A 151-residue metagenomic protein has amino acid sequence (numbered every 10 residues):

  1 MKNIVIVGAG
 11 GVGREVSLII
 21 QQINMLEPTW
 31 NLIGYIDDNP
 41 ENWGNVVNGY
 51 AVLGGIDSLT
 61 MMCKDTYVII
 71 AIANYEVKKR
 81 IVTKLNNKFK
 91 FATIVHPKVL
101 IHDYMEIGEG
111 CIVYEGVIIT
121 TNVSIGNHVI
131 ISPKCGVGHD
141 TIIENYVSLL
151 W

Functional and structural regions predicted by a protein language model:
K2-I20: Glycine-rich adenosine-cofactor-binding loop
N3-V5, N31-I33, K64-I69: Short active-site oxyanion
I20-N24, L85: Active-site catalytic pocket residues across diverse enzymes, especially alpha/beta-hydrolases
I23-N45: NAD(P)-binding Rossmann-fold cofactor-contacting core
P40-L100: Phosphate-bearing ligand-interacting subdomains that bind or position ATP/ADP/UDP/GDP/NAD(P) or nucleotide-linked
T93-W151: Structural signal for interior beta-strand "rungs" in well-ordered beta-sheet cores of soluble enzyme domains
